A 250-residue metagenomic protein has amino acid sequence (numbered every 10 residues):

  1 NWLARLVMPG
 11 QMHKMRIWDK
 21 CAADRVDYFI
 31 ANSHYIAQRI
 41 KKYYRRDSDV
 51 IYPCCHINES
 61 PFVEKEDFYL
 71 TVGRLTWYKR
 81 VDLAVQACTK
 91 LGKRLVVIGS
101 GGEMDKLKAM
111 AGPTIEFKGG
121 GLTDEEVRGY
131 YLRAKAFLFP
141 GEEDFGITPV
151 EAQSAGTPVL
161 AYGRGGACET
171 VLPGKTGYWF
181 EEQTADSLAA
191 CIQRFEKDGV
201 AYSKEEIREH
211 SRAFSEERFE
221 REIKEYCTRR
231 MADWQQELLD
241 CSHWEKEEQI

Functional and structural regions predicted by a protein language model:
M8-S60: Donor nucleotide-sugar binding/catalytic pocket of nucleotide-sugar-dependent glycosyltransferases
C55, P61-I98: Conserved donor-binding/catalytic core segment of Leloir-type glycosyltransferases
D105-E125: Nucleotide-activated donor-binding/catalytic signature segment of Leloir-type glycosyltransferases, i.e., the conserved
F117, P173-G174, Y178-A185, Q193-V200: Conserved acidic donor-binding segment of nucleotide-sugar-dependent glycosyltransferases
G129-A134, I223: Short alpha-helical donor nucleotide-sugar binding micro-motif in glycosyltransferases
L132-D144, T157: Acidic donor-binding loop of glycosyltransferase active sites
P158-Y162, V171: Short hydrophobic beta-strand element within catalytic cores of glycosyltransferases and related nucleotide-activated
Q183, A201-E248: A charged, aromatic-enriched C-terminal amphipathic alpha-helix characteristic of glycosyltransferases across folds
